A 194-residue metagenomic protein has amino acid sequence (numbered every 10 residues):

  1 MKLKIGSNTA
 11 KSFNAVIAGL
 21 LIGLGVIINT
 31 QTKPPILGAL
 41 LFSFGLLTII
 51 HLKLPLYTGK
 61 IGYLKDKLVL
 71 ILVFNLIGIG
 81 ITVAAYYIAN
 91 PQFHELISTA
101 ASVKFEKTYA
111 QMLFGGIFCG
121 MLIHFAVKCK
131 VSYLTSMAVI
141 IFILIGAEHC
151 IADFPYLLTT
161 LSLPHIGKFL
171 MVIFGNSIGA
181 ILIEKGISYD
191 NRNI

Functional and structural regions predicted by a protein language model:
M1-I194: Alpha-helical transmembrane segments and their helix-helix packing motifs
